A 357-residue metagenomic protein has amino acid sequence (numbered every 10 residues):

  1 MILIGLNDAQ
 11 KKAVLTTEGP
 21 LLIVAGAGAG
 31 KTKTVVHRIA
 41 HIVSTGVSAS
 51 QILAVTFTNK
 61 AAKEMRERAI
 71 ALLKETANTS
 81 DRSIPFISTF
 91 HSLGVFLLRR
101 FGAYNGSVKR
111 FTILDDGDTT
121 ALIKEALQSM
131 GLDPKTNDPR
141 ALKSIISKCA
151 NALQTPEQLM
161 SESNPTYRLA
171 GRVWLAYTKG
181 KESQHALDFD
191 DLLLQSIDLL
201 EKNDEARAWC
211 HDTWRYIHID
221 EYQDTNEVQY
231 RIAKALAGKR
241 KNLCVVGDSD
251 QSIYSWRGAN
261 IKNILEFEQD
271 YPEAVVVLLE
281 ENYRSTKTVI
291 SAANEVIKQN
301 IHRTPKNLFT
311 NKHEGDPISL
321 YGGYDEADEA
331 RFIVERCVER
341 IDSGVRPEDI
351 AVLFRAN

Functional and structural regions predicted by a protein language model:
M1-K109, I113, A208, K262 (+2 more regions): P-loop NTPase Walker
I4-L15, G19-I23, T34, L53 (+5 more regions): Conserved helicase NTPase motor core
N7, V55, I87, T112-D116 (+7 more regions): Conserved phosphate/pyrophosphate-binding and hydrolysis machinery centered on Walker-type P-loop NTPases, extending
Q10, G28, T58, T89 (+6 more regions): Residue-level signature of catalytic and energy-coupling elements of molecular machines, predominantly ATP/GTP-dependent
G19, V47-Q51, D81-S83, K239-N242 (+4 more regions): Short glycine-/polar-rich loops that comprise or flank the Walker A/P-loop and associated switch/sensor motifs
A29, N59-A62, H91-G94, S249-I253 (+5 more regions): Conserved nucleotide-binding/hydrolysis micro-motifs of P-loop NTPases
A29-V35, P272-V275, E280-N357: Helicase P-loop NTPase motor core
D116-K181, H185: Coupling/switch/interface segments within P-loop NTPase motor domains and analogous charged loops in nucleic-acid
